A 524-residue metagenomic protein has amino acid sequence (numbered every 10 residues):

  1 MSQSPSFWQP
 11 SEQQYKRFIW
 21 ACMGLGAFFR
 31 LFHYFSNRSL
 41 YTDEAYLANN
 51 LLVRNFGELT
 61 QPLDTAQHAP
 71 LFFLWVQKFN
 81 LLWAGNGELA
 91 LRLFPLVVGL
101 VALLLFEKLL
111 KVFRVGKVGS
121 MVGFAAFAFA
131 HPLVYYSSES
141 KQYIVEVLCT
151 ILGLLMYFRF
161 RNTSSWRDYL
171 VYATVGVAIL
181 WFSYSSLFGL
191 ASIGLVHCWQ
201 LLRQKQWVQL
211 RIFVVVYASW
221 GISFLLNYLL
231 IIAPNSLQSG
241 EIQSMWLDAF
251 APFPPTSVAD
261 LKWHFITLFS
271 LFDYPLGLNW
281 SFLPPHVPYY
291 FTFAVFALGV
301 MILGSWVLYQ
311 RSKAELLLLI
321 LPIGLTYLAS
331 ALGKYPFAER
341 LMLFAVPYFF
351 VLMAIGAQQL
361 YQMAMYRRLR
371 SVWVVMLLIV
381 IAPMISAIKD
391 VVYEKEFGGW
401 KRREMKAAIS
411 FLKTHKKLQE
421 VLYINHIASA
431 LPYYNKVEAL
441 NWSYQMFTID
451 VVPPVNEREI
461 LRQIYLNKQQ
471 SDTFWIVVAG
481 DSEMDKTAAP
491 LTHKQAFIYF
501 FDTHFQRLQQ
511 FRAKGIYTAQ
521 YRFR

Functional and structural regions predicted by a protein language model:
S2-S4: N-terminal Lys/Arg-rich, disordered targeting/topogenic segments
F7, Q14-F523: Membrane-proximal helix-loop-helix interfaces that form the catalytic/acceptor-binding platform of multi-pass membrane
